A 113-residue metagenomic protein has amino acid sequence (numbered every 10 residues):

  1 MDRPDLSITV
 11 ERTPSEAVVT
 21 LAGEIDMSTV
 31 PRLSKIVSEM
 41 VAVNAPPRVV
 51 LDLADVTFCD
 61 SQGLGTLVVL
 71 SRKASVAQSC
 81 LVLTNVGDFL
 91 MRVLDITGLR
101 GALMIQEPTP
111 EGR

Functional and structural regions predicted by a protein language model:
M1-T57, V69-R113: STAS-like cytosolic regulatory interaction modules
D60: ABC-family nucleotide-binding domains
